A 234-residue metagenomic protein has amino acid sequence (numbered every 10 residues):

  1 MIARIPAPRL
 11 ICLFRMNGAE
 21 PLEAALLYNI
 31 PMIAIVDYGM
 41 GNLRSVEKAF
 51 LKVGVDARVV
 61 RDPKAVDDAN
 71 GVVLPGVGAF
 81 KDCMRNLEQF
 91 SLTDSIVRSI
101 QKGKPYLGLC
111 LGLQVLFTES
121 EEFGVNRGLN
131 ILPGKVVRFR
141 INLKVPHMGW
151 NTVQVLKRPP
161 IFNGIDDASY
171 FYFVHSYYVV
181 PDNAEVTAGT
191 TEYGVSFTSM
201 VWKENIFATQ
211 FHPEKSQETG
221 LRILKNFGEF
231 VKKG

Functional and structural regions predicted by a protein language model:
Y28-N29: Short, positively charged and aromatic/hydrophobic N-terminal segments
I33-V53, E214-K215: N-terminal beta1-alpha1 ligand-phosphate binding loop
D56-D68: Short acidic low-complexity segments
G78-G149: Cysteine-nucleophile active-site neighborhood
T118-Y193: Pocket-forming structural segment of enzyme catalytic cores
V195-W202: Short, surface-exposed beta-strand/loop micro-motifs that present aromatic residues
T209-G234: Acyltransferase
